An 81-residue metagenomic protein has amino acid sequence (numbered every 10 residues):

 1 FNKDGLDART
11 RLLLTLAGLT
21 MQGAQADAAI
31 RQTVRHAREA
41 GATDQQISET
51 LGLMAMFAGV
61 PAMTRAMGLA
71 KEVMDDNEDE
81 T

Functional and structural regions predicted by a protein language model:
F1-L12, M21, V34-R35, E39 (+1 more regions): Acidic, glycine/proline-rich low-complexity segments that act as flexible tails and inter-domain linkers
N2-D4, G18, I30, L51 (+1 more regions): Short, flexible coil/linker segments at or flanking structured domains
A8-L13, D44-E49: Alpha-helical scaffolds flanking conserved acidic
L13-T20, T50-F57: Short alpha-helical scaffolding segments that buttress acidic/His motifs in well-ordered protein cores
G23-T33, M54-L69: Short amphipathic alpha-helical segments at helix boundaries and their inter-helical linkers
Q25-S48: Mid-chain, well-packed structural core segment of small domains
